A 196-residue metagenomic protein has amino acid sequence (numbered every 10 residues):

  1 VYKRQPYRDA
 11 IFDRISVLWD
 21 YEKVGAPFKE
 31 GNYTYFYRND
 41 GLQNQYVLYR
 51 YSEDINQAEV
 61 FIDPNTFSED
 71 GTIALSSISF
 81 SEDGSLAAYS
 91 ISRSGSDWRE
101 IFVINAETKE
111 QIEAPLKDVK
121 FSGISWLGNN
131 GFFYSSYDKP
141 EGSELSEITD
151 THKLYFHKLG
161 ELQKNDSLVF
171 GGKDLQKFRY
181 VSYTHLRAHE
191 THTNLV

Functional and structural regions predicted by a protein language model:
V1-Q5, T184-T191: Conserved small/polar residues in nucleotide/adenosyl-binding loops
K3-E22, D54-A74, I104-S122, S146-T149 (+1 more regions): Multi-bladed beta-propeller domains
Y21-Y37, E69-S90, K117-S135, K173-R187: Conserved beta-propeller blade repeats
T34, L48, F61, I101-V103 (+1 more regions): Hydrophobic beta-strand positions in blades of beta-propellers and related beta-sheet-rich domains
G41-Q43, R93-S96, K139-G142: Short glycine/acidic-enriched loop and turn motifs that connect beta-strands
S96-A106: Surface-exposed extracellular loop regions of Gram-negative outer-membrane beta-barrel proteins
S136-D150: Short, conserved, GDST-rich strand-edge loop motifs in beta-rich repeat architectures
